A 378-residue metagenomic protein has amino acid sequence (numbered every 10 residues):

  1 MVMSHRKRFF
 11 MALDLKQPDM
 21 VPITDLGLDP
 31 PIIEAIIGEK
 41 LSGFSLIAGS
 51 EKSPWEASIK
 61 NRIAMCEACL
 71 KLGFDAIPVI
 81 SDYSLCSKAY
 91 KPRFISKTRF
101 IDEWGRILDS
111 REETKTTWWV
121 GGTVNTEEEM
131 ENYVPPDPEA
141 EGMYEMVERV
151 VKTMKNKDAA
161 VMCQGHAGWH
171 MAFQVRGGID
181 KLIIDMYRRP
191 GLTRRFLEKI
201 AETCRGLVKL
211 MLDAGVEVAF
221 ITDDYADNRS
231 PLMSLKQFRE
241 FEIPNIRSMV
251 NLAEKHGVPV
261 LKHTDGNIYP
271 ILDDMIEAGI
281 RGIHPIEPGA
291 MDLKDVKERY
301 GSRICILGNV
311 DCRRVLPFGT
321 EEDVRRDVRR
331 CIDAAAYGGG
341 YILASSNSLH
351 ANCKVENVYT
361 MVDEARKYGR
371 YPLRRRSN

Functional and structural regions predicted by a protein language model:
M1-I59, I63, R99-D102, I107-W118 (+1 more regions): Active-site loop segments of alpha/beta catalytic cores
N61-I80, L210-A214: Catalytic domains of carbohydrate-active enzymes, especially glycoside hydrolases
C66-E67, Y83-C86, C331: Short linear loop/turn motifs
S81-T98: Short acidic, Pro/Gly- and aromatic-enriched capping/linker segments at domain boundaries
